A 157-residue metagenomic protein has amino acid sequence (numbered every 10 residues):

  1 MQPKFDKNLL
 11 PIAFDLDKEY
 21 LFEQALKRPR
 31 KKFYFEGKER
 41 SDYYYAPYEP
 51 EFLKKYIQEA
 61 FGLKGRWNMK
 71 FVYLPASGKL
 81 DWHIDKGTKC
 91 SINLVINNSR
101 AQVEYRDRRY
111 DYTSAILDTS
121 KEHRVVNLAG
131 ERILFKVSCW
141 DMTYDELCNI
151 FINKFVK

Functional and structural regions predicted by a protein language model:
M1-K64: Non-heme Fe(II)/2-oxoglutarate
M1-P3, I116, V156-K157: Fe(II)/2-oxoglutarate
R66-N68: Structural/interface elements that position substrates and couple domains in central-metabolism enzymes
K70-K86: Conserved short histidine dyad/triad with adjacent acidic residue
K89, V95-D111: A short beta-strand-loop-beta hairpin characteristic of the jelly-roll/cupin
C90-V95, S114-I116, A129-N149: A short hydrophobic beta-strand segment most commonly corresponding to one strand of the jelly-roll/cupin
D107-L128: Conserved metal-binding segment of the jelly-roll/cupin
Y144, K154-F155: Low-complexity intrinsically disordered segments
